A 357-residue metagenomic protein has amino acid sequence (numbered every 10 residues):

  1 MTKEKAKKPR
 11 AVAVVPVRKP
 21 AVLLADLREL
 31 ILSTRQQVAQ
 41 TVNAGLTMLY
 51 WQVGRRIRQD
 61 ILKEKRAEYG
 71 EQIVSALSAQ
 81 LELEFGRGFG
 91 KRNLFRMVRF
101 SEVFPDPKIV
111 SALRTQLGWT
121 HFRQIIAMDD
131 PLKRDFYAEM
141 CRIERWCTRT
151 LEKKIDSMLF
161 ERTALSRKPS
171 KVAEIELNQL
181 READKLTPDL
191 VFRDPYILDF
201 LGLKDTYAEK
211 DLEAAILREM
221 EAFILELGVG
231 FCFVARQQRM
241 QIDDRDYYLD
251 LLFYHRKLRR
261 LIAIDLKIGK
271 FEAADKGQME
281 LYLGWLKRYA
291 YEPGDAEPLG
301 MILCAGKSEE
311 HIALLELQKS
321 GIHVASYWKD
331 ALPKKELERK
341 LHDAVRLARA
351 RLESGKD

Functional and structural regions predicted by a protein language model:
M1-D357: Basic, low-complexity intrinsically disordered segments
